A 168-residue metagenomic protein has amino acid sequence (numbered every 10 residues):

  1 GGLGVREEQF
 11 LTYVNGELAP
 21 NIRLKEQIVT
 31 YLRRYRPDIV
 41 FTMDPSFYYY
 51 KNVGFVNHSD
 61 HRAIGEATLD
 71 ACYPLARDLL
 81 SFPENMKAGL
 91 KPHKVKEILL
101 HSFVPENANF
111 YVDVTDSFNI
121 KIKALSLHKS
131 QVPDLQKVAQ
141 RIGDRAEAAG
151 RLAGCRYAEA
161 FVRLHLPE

Functional and structural regions predicted by a protein language model:
G1-Y31: Core alpha/beta nucleotide-donor-binding catalytic domains of modification enzymes
I22-E168: Metal-dependent de-N-acetylase/amidase catalytic core
